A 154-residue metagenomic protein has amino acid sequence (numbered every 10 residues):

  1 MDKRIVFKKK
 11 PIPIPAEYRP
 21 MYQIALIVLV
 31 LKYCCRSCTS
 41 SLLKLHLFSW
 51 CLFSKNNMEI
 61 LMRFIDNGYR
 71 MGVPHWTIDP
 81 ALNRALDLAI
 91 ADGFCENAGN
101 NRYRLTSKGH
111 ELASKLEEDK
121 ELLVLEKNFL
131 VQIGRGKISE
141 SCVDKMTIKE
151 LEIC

Functional and structural regions predicted by a protein language model:
K3-N67: Short, amphipathic alpha-helical interface elements at domain boundaries that mediate macromolecular binding
Y33-R36, A91, C95: General structural signal for alpha-helix termini and helix-helix connectors
G68-G72: An alpha-helical, amphipathic repeat domain used for nucleic-acid recognition, typified by the mTERF helical solenoid
H75-W76: Accessory DNA-binding and partner-docking regions appended to nucleic-acid-acting proteins, especially the terminal
N83-D92: Basic amphipathic alpha-helical segments that dock to polyanions
E96-L123, K127: Accessory beta->alpha helical hairpin/"wing" motif in late/C-terminal subdomains of nucleic-acid enzymes
E118-C154: Exposed, interaction-prone assembly regions rather than primary DNA-binding/catalytic cores
